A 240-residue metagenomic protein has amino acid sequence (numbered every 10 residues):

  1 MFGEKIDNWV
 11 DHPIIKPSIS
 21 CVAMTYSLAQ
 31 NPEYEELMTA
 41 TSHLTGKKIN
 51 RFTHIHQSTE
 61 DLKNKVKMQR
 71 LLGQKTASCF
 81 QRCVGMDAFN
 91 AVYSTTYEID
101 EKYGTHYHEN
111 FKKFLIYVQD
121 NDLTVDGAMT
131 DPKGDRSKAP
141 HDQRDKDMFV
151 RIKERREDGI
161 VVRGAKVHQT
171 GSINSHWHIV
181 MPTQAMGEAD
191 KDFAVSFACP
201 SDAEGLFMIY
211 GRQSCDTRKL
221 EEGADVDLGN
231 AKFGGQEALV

Functional and structural regions predicted by a protein language model:
M1-Y26: N-terminal-proximal low-complexity accessory segments that begin disordered and transition into the first
N8-W9, T45-K47, D135-K138: Short active-site-adjacent helix-start/loop capping segments
K16, S20, I116-Q119, V161: Generic structural signal for well-ordered, non-transmembrane alpha-helical segments in soluble/cytosolic regions
S20-E35, D192-A198: Acidic, aromatic-enriched beta-alpha/helix-loop junctions
S27-V125, W177: Internal helix-loop-helix
G127, P132-V240: FAD-binding core of flavoproteins
